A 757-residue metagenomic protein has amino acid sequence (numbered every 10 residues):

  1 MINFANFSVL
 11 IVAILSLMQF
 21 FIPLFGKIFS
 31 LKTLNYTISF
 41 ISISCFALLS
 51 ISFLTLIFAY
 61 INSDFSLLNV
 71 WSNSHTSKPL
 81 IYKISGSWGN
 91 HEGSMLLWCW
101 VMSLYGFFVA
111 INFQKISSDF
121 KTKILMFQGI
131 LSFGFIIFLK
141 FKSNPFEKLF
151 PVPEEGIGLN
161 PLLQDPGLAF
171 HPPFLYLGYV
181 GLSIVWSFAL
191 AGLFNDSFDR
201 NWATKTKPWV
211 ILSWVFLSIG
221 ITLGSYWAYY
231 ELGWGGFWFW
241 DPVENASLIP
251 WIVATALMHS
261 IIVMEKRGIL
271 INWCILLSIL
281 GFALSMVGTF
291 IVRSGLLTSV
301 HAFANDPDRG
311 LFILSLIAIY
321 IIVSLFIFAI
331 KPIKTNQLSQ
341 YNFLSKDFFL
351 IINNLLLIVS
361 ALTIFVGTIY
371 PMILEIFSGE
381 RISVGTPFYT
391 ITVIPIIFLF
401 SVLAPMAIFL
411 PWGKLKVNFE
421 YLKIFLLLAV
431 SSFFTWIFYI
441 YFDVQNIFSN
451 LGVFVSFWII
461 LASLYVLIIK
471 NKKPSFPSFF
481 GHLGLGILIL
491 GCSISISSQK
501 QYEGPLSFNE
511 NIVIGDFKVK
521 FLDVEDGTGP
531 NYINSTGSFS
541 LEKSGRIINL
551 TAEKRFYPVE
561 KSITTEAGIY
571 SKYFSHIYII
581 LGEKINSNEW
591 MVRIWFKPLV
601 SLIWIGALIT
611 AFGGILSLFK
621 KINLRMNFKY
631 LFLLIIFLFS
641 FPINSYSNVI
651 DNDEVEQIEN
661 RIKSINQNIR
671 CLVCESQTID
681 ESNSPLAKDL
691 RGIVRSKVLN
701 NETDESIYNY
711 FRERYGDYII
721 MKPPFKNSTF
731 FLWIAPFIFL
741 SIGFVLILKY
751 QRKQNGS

Functional and structural regions predicted by a protein language model:
M1-S30, L49-I51, P242-I249, S278 (+4 more regions): Contiguous transmembrane helix-bundle modules in multi-pass membrane proteins
M1-S8, L31-Y36, F58-E92, N144-P172 (+11 more regions): Membrane-interface interhelical loops and short amphipathic "cap" helices that link adjacent transmembrane segments
F4, S8-I11, N90-L97, G167-I184 (+2 more regions): Membrane-interface loop-to-helix entry segments
L10-F21, S94-M95, C99-L149, P153-S225 (+1 more regions): A conserved hydrophobic secondary-structure block that centers on an alpha-helix together with its immediately flanking
I28-L49, I111-F133, F194-V215, V263-I279 (+5 more regions): Membrane-interfacial loop-to-helix junctions in multi-pass inner-membrane proteins
V101, K597-N623, S728-R752: Selective detector of the "anchor" transmembrane alpha-helix that sits immediately C-terminal
E503-L550, N644-Q677: Membrane-proximal low-complexity regions enriched in glycine and acidic/polar residues
E560-W590, L690-I719: Extended, hydrophilic extramembrane loops/domains of integral membrane proteins
